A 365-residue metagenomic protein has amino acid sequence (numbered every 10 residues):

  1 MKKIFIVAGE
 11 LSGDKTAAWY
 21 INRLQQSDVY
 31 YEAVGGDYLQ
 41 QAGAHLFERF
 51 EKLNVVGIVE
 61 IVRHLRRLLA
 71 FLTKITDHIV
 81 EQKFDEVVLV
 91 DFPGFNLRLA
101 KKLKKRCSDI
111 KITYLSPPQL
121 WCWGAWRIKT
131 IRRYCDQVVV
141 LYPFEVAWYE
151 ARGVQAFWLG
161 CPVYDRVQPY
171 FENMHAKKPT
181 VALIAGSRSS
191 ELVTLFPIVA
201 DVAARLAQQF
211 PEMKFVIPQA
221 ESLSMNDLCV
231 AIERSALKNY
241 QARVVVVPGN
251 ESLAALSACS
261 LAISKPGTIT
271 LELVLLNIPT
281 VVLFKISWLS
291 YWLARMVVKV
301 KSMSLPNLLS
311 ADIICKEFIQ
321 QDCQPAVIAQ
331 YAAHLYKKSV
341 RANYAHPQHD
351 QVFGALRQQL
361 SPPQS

Functional and structural regions predicted by a protein language model:
M1-S365: Nucleotide-activated sugar donor-binding and catalytic core shared by glycosyltransferases and related lipid-linked
